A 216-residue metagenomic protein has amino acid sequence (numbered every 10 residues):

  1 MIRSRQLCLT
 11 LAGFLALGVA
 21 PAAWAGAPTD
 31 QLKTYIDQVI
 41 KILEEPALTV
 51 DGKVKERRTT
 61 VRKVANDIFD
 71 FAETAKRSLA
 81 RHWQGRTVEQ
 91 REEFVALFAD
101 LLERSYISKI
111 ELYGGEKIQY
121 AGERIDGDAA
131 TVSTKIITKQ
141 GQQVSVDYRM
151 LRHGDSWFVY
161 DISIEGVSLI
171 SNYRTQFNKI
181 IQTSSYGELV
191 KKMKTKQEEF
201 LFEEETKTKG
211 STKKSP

Functional and structural regions predicted by a protein language model:
M1-L11: Bacterial N-terminal signal peptides that target proteins for export
A12-G13, A23: Cleavable N-terminal signal peptides
A27-Y106: Early exported N-terminus immediately downstream of N-terminal targeting peptides
D30, K41, E45-G52, E56 (+8 more regions): Surface-exposed, polar/charged faces of alpha-helical domains in mature secreted/periplasmic/lumenal proteins
R104-V144, K196-P216: Surface-exposed, charged secondary-structure patches
Q143-S171: Short beta-strand edge/turn micro-motifs at domain boundaries
I164-P216: Low-complexity, intrinsically disordered terminal/linker segments enriched in charged and Gly/Pro repeats
